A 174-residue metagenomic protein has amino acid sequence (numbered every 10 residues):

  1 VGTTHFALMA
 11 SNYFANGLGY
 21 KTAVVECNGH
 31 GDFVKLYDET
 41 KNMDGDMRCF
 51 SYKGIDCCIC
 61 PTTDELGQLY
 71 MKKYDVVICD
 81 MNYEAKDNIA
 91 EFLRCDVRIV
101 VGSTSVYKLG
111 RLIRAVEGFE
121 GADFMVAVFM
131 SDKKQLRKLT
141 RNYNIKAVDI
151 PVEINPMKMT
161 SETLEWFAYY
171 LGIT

Functional and structural regions predicted by a protein language model:
V1, Y20-D87, F92-R94, E153-M159: P-loop/Walker-type NTP enzyme "switch/lid" segment
V1-N16: Glycine-rich phosphate-binding P-loop
T3, N155, L171-T174: Conserved GTPase G-domain substructure that encodes guanine base recognition and part of the catalytic core, centered
A7-S11, T63-E65, V106-A115: Well-ordered, non-membrane alpha-helical segments in soluble/globular domains
N16-G17, N142: Residues at alpha-helix termini
G17, K21, E26, D46 (+3 more regions): Residue-level signal for functionally critical sites in structured catalytic/ligand-binding pockets
M71-T163: Conserved catalytic-core segment of NTP-binding enzymes
S161-T174: Histidine-centered active-site loop/cap adjacent to the catalytic His in serine esterases/O-acetyl transfer systems
